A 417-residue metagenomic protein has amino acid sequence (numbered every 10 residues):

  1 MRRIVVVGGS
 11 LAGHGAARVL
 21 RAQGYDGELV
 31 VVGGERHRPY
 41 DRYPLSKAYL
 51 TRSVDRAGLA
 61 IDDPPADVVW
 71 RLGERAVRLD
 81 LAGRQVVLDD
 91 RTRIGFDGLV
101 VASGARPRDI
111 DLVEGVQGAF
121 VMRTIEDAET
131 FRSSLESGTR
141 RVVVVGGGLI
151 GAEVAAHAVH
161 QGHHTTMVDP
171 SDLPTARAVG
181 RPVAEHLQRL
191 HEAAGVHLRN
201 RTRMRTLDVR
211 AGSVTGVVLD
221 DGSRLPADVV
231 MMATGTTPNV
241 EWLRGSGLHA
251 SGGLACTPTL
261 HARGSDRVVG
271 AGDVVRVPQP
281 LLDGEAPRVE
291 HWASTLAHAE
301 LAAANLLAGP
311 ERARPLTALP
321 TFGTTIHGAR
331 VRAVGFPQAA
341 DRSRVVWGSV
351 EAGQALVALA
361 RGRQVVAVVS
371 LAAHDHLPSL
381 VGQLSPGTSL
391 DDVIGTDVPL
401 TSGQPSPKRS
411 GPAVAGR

Functional and structural regions predicted by a protein language model:
M1-V5, P65-V142, D220, M231-A233 (+2 more regions): FAD-binding core/adjacent interface of flavoenzyme oxidoreductases
M1-W70, H157-A178, S379: Beta1-alpha1 glycine-rich phosphate/pyrophosphate-binding loop at the start of Rossmann-like nucleotide-binding domains
R2, R276-H374: Mid-to-C-terminal Rossmann-like scaffold of FAD/NAD(P)H-dependent oxidoreductases
V7-L11, G15, V19-D26, G34 (+2 more regions): Flexible, glycine-rich terminal cap/loop adjacent to redox cofactors in electron-transfer oxidoreductases
G8-L11, R123, V145-G148: Glycine-rich Rossmann-fold phosphate-binding loop(s) that bind the pyrophosphate of adenine dinucleotide cofactors
D26-E28, W70-L88, I94, Q161-P258 (+1 more regions): A Rossmann-like FAD-binding core segment of flavoenzymes
Q117-T139, S213-V218, S223-L301: FAD-site-proximal beta/loop scaffold in flavoenzymes
T130-V179: Rossmann-like NAD(P)H-binding beta-loop-alpha module
